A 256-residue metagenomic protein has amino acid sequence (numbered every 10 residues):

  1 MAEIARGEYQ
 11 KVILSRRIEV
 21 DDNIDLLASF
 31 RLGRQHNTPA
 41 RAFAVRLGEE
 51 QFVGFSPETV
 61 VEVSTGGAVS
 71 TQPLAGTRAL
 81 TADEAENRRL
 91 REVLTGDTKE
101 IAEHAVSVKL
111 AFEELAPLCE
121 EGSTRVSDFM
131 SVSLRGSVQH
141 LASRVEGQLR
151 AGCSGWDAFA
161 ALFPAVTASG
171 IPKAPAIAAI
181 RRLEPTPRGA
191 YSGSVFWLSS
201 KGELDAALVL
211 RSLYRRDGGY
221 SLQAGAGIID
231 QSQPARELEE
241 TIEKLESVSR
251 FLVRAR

Functional and structural regions predicted by a protein language model:
M1-V60, A102-S107, A111, L118 (+1 more regions): Active-site pocket-lining segments that scaffold enzyme catalytic pockets across diverse folds
A2-Y9, Q35-T38, K99, A116 (+4 more regions): Generic secondary-structure signature for well-ordered alpha-helical cores
V12-L14, F43-V45, V53-G54, T71-P73 (+5 more regions): General beta-strand structural signal in soluble alpha/beta enzymes
R16-R17, L47-G48, F55-E58, P73-G76 (+6 more regions): Fold-independent oxyanion-binding glycine-rich loops and adjacent beta-strand/coil segments at enzyme active sites
V20-D22, Q51-F52, R78-T81, E114-A116 (+5 more regions): Flexible loop/turn segments at secondary-structure boundaries
P39-R41, F55-P57, T65, S70 (+5 more regions): A generic structural signal for well-ordered coil/turn residues at beta-strand boundaries that shape enzyme active-site
E62-G136, L213-R256: Cytosolic ligand/metal-binding cores
S137-R256: Conserved hydrophobic core element of enzyme catalytic domains
